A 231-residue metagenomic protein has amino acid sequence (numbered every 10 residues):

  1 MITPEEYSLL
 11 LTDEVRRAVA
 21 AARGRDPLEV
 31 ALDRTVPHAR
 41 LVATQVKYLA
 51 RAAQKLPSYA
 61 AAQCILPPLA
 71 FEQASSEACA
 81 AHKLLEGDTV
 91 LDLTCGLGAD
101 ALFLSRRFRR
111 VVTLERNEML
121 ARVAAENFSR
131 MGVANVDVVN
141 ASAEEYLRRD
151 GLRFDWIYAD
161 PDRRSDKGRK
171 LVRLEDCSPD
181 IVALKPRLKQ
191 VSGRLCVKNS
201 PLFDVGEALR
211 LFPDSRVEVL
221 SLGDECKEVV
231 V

Functional and structural regions predicted by a protein language model:
M1-V231: SAM-dependent transferase fold signal centered on methyltransferase-like domains, encompassing both Class I
